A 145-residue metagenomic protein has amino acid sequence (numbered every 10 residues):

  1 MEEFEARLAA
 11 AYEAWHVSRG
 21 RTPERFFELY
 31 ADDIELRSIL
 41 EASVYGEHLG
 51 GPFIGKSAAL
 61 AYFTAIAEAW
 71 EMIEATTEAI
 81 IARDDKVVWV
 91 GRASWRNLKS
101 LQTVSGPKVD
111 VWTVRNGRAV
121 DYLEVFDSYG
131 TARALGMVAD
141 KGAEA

Functional and structural regions predicted by a protein language model:
M1-D32, D140-A145: Short, low-complexity N-terminal intrinsically disordered segments enriched in polar/charged residues
M1-E3, A67-A145: A beta-strand edge to alpha-helix "cap/lid" segment located at domain peripheries
A11, F26, I34, G55 (+4 more regions): Hydrophobic pocket/interface hotspot
W15-H16, L49, D121: Short, flexible active-site loop motifs that bind/organize anionic cofactors or intermediates
F27-D85: A solvent-exposed, acidic/Ser-Thr-rich amphipathic alpha-helical stretch
